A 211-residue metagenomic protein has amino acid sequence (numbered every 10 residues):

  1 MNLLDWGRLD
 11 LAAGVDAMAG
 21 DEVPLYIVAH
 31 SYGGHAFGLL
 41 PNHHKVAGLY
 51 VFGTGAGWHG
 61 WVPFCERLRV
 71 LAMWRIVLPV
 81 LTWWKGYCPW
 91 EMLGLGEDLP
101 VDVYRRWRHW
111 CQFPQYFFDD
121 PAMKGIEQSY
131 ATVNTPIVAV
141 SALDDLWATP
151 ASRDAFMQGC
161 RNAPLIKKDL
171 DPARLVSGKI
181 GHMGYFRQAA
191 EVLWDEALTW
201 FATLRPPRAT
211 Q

Functional and structural regions predicted by a protein language model:
M1-A19: Alpha/beta-hydrolase active-site loop
G14, G34-L39, P150, D154: Short, hydrophobic alpha-helix immediately C-terminal to the catalytic nucleophile
V28, Y32-Q115: Alpha/beta-hydrolase-fold enzymes
W110-S129: Active-site nucleophile elbow and catalytic-triad environment of alpha/beta-hydrolase enzymes
V133, A139-S141: Short beta-strand/loop motif that positions the catalytic acidic residue of the alpha/beta-hydrolase fold
T135, A148-G159: Short alpha-helix in the alpha/beta-hydrolase fold that links the catalytic acid
L143-D145: Acidic beta-to-alpha connecting loop that harbors the catalytic carboxylate
D169-Q211: Catalytic active-site module of serine/aspartate enzymes centered on a nucleophile-bearing elbow/loop
